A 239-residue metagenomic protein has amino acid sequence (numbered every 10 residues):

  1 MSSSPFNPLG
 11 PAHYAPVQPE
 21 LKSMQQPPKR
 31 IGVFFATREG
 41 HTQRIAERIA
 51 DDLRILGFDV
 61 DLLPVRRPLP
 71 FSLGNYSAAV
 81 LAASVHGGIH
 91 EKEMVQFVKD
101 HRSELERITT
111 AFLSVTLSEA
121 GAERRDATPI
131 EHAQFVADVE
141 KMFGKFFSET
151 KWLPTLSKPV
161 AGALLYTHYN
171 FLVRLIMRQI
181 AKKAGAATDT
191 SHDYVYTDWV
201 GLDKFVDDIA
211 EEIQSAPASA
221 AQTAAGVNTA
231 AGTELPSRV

Functional and structural regions predicted by a protein language model:
S2-P28, L56, L63, H86-V239: FMN-binding flavodoxin-like domain, especially the glycine-rich phosphate-binding loop
Y14-R54: N-terminal beta1-alpha1 ligand-phosphate binding loop
R38-H41, P68, H86, S118: Glycine-/small-residue-rich active-site loops that bind phosphorylated ligands and cofactors
R44, G74, K92-Q96: Generic recognition of short, well-ordered alpha-helical segments
D59-L69: A short glycine-rich beta-strand->turn/loop micro-motif centered on a GG-aromatic cluster
L69-N75: Short amphipathic alpha-helix with an adjacent loop that forms part of the alpha/beta core around
A83: Glycine- and other small-residue-rich loops at beta-strand/loop junctions that grip anionic moieties
